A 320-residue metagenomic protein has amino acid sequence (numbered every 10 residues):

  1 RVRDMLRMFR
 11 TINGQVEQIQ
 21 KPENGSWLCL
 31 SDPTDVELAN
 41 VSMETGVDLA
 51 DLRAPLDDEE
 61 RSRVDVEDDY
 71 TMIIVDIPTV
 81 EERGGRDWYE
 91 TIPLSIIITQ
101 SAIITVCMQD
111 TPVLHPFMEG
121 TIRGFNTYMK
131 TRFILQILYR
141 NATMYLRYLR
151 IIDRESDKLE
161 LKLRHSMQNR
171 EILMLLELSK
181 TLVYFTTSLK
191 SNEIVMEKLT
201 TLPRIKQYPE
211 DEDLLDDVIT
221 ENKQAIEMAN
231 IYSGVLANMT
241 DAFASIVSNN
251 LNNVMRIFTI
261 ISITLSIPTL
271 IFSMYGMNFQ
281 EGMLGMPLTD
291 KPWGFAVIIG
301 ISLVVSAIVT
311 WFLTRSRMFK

Functional and structural regions predicted by a protein language model:
R1-Y208, L214-D217, E221-M228, M286-T289 (+1 more regions): Peripheral, non-transmembrane regulatory/ligand-interaction domains of membrane transport proteins
G46, K223-K320: Hydrophobic alpha-helical transmembrane segments and their immediately adjacent juxtamembrane loops
